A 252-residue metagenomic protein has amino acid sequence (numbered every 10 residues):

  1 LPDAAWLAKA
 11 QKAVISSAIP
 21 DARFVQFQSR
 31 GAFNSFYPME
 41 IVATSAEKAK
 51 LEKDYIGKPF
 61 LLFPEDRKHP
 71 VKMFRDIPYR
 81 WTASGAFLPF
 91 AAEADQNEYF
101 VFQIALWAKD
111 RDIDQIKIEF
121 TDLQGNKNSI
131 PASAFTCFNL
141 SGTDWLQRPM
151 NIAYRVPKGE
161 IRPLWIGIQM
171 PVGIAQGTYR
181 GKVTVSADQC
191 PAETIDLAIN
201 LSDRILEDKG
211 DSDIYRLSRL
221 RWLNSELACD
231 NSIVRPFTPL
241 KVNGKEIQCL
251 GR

Functional and structural regions predicted by a protein language model:
L1-R252: Mature N-terminal, pre-catalytic/accessory segment of carbohydrate-active enzymes
